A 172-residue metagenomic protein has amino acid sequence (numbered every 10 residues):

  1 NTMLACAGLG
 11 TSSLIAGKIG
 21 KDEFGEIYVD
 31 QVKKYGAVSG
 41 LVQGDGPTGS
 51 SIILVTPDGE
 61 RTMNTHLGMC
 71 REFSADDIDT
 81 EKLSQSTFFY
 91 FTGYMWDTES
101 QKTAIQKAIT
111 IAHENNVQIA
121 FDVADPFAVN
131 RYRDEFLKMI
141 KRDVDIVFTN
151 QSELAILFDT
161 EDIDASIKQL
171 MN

Functional and structural regions predicted by a protein language model:
N1-S50, P57, L67, T80: Substrate-binding N-lobe of the ribokinase-like
G17, Y94-D97, D125: Glycine- and other small-residue-rich loops at beta-strand/loop junctions that grip anionic moieties
K34, G68-A75, P126-R131, T160: Short gly/ser/thr-rich secondary-structure transition/capping motifs
G40-V42, I53-E99: Conserved phosphate-binding/catalytic loop of the ribokinase/pfkB sugar-kinase fold
W96-T103, L157-D159: Glycine/threonine-rich flexible loop motifs
Q106, T110-Q118, V123-N172: Conserved phosphate/ATP/ADP-binding segment of small-molecule kinases
